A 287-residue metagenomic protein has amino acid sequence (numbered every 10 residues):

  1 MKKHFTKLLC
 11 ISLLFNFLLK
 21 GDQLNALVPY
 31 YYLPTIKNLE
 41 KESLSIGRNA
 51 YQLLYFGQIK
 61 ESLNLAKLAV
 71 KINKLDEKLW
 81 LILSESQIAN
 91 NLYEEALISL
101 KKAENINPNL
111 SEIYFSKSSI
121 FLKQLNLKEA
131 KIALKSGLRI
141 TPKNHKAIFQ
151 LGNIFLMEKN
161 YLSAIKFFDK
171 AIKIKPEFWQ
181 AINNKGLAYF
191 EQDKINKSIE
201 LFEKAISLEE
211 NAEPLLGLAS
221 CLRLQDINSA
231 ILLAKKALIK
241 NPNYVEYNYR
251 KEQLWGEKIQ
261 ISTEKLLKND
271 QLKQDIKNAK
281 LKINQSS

Functional and structural regions predicted by a protein language model:
L27-P34, K236-S287: Terminal, low-structured helical/coil segments at or just beyond the last alpha-helical repeat
L39-K78, I82-A89, S119, K123 (+2 more regions): Alpha-helical segment of the N-proximal tetratricopeptide repeat
E42-S43, E77-K78, S111-E112, H145-K146 (+4 more regions): Helix-start (N-cap) detector for alpha-helical repeat units in TPR-like alpha-solenoids, especially tetratricopeptide
R48, I82, S116, Q150 (+3 more regions): Canonical tetratricopeptide repeat
L54, L81, I88, F115 (+8 more regions): Position-specific recognition of the canonical hydrophobic site in helix A of tetratricopeptide repeat
F56-N64, A89-K102, K123-S136, M157-K170 (+2 more regions): Structural signature of tandem alpha-helical TPR/SEL1-like repeats, specifically the intra-repeat loop/turn
I72, I106, I140, I174 (+2 more regions): Structural marker of alpha-solenoid helical repeat scaffolds
E203-A212, L216-E246, D270-L272: TPR/TPR-like (Sel1-like) alpha-helical repeat modules
